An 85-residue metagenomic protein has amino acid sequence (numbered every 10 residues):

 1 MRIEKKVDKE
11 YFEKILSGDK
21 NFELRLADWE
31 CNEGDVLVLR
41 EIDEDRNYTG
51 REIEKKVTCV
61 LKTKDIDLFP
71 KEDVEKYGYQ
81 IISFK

Functional and structural regions predicted by a protein language model:
M1-L26: Compositionally biased, charged N-terminal/linker segments
R25-D28, K85: A structural micro-motif recognizing beta-strand termini and the immediately following turn/loop segments
D28, I42-N47: Short, charged beta-turn/beta-strand-edge "cap" motif at the junction between a beta-strand and an adjacent loop
N47-V60: Short beta-strand-centered aromatic/proline hotspots
L61-K85: Glycine- and charge-enriched low-complexity intrinsically disordered segments
